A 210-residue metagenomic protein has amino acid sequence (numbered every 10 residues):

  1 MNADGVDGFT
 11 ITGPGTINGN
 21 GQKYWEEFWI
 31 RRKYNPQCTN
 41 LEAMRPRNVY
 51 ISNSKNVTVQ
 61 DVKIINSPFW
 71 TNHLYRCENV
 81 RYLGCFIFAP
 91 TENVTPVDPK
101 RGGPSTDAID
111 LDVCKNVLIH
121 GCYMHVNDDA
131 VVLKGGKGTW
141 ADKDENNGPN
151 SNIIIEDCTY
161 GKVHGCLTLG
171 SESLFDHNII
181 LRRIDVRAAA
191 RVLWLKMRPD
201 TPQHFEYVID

Functional and structural regions predicted by a protein language model:
M1-D210: Extracellular/periplasmic carbohydrate-active domains that bind, remodel, or depolymerize complex polysaccharides
